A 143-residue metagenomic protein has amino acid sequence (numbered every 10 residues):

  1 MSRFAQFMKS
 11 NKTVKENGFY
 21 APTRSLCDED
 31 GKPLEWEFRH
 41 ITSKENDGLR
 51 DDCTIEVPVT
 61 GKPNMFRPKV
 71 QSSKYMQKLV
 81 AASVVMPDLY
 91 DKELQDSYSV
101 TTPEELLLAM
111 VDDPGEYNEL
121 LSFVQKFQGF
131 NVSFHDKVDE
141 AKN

Functional and structural regions predicted by a protein language model:
M1-E35: Charge-rich, low-complexity N-terminal segments
K32-E37, I41-N143: Short, surface-exposed, charged amphipathic helix/loop patches that serve as local interaction elements
